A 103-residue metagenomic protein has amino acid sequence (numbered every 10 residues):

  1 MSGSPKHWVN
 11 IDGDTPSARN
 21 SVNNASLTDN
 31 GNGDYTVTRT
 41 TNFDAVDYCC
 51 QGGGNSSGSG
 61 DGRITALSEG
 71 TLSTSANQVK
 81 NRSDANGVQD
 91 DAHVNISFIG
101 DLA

Functional and structural regions predicted by a protein language model:
M1-F43, A76-Q78, R82-A103: Extracellular receptor-binding modules and their adjoining Ser/Thr/Gly/Asp/Asn-rich linkers
D44-L72: Terminal beta-strand-rich extracellular "head" domains that mediate receptor/glycan or other ligand binding
